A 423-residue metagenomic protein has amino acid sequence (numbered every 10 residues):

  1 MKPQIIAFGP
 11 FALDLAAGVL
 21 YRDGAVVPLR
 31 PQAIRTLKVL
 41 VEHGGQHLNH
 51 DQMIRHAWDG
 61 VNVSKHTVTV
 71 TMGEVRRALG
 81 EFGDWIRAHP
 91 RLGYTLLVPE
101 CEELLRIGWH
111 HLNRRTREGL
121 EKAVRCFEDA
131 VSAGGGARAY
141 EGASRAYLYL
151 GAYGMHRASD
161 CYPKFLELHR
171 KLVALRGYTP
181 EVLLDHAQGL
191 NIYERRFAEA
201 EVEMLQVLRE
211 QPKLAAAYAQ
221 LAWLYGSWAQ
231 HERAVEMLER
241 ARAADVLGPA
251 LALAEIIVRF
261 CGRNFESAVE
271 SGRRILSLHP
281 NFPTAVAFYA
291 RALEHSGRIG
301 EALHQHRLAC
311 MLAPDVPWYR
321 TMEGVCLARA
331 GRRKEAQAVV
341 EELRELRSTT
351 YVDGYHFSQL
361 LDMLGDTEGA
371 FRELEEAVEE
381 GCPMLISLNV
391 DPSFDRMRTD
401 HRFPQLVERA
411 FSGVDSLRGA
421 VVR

Functional and structural regions predicted by a protein language model:
M1-I5, P99, D185, V421-R423: Intrinsically disordered or compositionally simple regulatory linkers and C-terminal tails in signal-transduction
K2-A7, L13, P28, L40-G45 (+2 more regions): DNA-binding patch around the recognition helix
A25-A57, V75: Short amphipathic alpha-helical recognition elements used for nucleic-acid or partner binding across transcription
L97-D129, E141, Y147-E167, A174 (+2 more regions): Amphipathic helix-loop-helix modules that constitute alpha-helical solenoid scaffolds
E100-N113, E141, P180, L184 (+6 more regions): Alpha-helical tetratricopeptide repeat
L112-R115, R157, N191-I192, G226 (+4 more regions): Hydrophobic/aromatic side-chain positions at a characteristic register within alpha-helices of tetratricopeptide repeats
Y149, E201-V207, A217-L221, Q230-R423: Alpha-helical protein-protein interaction modules
